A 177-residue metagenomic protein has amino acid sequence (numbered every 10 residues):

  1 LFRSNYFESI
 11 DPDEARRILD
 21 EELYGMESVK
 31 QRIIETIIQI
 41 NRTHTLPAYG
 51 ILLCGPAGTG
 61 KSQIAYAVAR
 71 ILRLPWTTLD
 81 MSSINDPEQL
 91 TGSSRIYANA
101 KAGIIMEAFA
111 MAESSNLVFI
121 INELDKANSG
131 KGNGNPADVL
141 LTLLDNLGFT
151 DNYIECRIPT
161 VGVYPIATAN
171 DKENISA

Functional and structural regions predicted by a protein language model:
F2-C54: Pre-Walker A (pre-P-loop) alpha-helix and adjacent loop at the N terminus of AAA/AAA+ ATPase modules, a conserved
I40-P47, G103-I104, L147-C156: Active-site phosphate-binding and catalytic loops of NTP-dependent enzymes
T45-I51, S115-L117, V163: Pre-Walker A (Motif I) flank of P-loop NTPase domains
L46-S83, A110: Walker A/P-loop
S82-E107, N133-L141: Conserved AAA+ P-loop NTPase core
I96-I121, N152-R157: Conserved alpha-helical scaffold flanking the Walker A/P-loop in AAA+ ATPase domains
I120-P159: Conserved catalytic/switch belt of AAA+ P-loop NTPases
G132, D171-A177: Short regulatory helix/loop adjacent to the ATP-binding pocket of P-loop NTPases
